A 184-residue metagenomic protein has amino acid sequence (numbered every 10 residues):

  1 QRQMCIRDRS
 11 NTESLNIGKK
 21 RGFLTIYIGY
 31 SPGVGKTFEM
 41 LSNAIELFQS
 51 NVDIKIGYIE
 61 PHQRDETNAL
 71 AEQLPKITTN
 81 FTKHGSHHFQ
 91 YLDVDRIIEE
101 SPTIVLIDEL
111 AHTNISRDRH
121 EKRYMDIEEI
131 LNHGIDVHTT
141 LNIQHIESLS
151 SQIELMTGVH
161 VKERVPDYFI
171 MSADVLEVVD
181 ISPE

Functional and structural regions predicted by a protein language model:
Q1-I6: Short, small-residue-biased leader/transition segments that mark boundaries at the very start of proteins
R7-K20: Pre-Walker A adenine-sensing motif
R21-D95, E99: Conserved P-loop
E46, E60-D65, A111-H112, V137 (+2 more regions): Conserved nucleotide-binding/hydrolysis micro-motifs of P-loop NTPases
D53, S101-I104, H133-T139: Loop/turn-to-beta-strand initiation segments
E109-Y124, S148-S151: Conserved ATPase-coupling elements of RecA-like P-loop NTPase cores
K122-I143, V165: Substrate-engagement module of ASCE P-loop NTPases
T139-E184: Internal gly/pro-rich beta-alpha loop/helix module that stabilizes soluble enzyme cofactors or their anionic handles
